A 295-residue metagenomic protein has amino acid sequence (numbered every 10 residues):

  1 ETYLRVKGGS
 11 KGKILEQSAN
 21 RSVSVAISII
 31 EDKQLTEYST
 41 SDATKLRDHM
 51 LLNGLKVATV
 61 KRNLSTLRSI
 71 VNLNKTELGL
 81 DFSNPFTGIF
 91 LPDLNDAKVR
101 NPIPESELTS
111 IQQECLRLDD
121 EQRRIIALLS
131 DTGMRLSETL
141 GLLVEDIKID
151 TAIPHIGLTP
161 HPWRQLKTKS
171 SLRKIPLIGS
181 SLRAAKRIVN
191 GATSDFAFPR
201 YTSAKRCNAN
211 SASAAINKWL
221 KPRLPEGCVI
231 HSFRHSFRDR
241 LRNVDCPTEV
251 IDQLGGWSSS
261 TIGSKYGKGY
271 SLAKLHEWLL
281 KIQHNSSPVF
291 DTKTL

Functional and structural regions predicted by a protein language model:
S10, S22-A26, K33-S41, L52-T87 (+1 more regions): N-terminal DNA-binding recognition helix of tyrosine site-specific recombinases/integrases
T36-E37, L80-S83, D93-Q112, Q165-I178 (+1 more regions): DNA breakage-rejoining catalytic core of tyrosine-based enzymes
V57, K61, T87-L142, S171 (+1 more regions): Basic, Lys/Arg- and aromatic-enriched nucleic-acid-binding interface segment
N72-F82, L129-I153, T248-V250: Short, charged phosphate-coordinating catalytic segments
P102, S203-A204, G255-S287: Catalytic-site neighborhood detector that most strongly recognizes the C-terminal catalytic loop/helix of tyrosine
G141-A184: Conserved tyrosine-mediated DNA breakage-rejoining catalytic core shared by Y-recombinases
I147-I153, E226-G227, C246-G267, P288-L295: Short, polar N-cap/turn motifs at the start of nucleic acid-interacting alpha helices
I178-E226: Active-site/catalytic core of tyrosine-dependent DNA strand-transfer enzymes
